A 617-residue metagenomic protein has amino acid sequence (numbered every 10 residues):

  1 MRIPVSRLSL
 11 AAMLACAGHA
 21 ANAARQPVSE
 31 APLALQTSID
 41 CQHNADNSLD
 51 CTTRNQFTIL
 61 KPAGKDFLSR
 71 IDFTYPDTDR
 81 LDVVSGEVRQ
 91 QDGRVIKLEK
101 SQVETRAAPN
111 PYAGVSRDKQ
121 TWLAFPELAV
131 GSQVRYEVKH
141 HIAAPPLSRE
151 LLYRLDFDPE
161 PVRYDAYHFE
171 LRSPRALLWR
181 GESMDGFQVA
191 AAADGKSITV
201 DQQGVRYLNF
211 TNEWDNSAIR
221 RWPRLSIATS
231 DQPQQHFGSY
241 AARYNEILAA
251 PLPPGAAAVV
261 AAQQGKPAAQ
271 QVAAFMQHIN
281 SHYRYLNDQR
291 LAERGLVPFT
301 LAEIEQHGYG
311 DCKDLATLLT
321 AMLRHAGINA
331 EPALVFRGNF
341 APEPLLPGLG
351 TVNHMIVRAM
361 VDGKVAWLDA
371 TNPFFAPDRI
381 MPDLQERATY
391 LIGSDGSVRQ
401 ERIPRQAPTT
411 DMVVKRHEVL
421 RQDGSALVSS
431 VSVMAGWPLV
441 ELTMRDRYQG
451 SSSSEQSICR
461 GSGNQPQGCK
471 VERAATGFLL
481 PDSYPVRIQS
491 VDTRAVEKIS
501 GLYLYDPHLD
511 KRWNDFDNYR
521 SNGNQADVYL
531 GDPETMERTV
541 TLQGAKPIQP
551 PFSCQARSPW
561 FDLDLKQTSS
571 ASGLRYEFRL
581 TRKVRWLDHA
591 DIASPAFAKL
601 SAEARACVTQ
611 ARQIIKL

Functional and structural regions predicted by a protein language model:
M1-S9: Bacterial N-terminal signal peptides that target proteins for export
C16-A20: N-terminal signal peptide c-region/cleavage motif recognized by signal peptidases
A23-L617: A sensor for short, sequence-defined functional sites
